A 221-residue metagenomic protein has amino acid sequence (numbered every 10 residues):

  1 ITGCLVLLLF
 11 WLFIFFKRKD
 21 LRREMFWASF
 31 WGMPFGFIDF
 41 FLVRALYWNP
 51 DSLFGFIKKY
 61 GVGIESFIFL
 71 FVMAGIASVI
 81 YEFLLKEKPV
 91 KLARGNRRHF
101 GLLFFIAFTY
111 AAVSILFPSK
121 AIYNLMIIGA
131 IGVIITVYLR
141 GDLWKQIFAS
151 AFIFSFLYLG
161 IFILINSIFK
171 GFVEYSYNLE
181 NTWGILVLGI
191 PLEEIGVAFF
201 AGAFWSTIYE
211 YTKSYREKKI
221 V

Functional and structural regions predicted by a protein language model:
G3-W11, E65-F83, G129-I135, E193-Y209: Hydrophobic cores of alpha-helical transmembrane segments in multi-pass inner/ER membrane proteins, independent
I14-W27, E87-G95, Y138-A149: Membrane-interface helix-boundary motifs at transmembrane edges
K19, L84-P89, E210-V221: Membrane-interface capping segments at transmembrane-helix boundaries
F30-N49: A generic, lipid-embedded transmembrane alpha helix
W31-G32, G55-K59, I80-R94, A107-P118 (+1 more regions): Short juxtamembrane and helix-loop transition motifs at transmembrane-helix boundaries in membrane proteins
G36-F40, L157-Y177: Juxtamembrane non-transmembrane "cap" segments at the membrane-aqueous interface of multi-pass membrane proteins
F54-F69, N181-G196: Short aromatic-rich membrane-water interface segments that cap or initiate transmembrane helices in multi-pass membrane
A112-I122, G141-K145: Membrane-interface helix caps and helix-loop-helix hairpins in membrane proteins
